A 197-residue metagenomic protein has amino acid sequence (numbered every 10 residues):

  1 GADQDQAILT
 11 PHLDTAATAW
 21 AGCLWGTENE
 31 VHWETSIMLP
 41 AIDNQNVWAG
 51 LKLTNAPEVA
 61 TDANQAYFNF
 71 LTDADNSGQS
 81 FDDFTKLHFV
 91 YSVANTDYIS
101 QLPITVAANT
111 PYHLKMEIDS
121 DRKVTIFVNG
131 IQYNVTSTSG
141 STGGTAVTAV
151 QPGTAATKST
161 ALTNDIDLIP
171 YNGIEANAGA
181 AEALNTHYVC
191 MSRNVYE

Functional and structural regions predicted by a protein language model:
G1-L87: Secretory/extracellular carbohydrate-interaction modules and structurally similar beta-sandwich "look-alikes"
G26-E28, T105-N109, D119, T163 (+1 more regions): Surface-exposed coil/turn segments at beta-strand junctions on protein surfaces, enriched
W33-T35, N109-D119, V124-V128: Short tryptophan-centered beta-strand motifs in secreted/extracellular beta-sheet-rich domains of glycan-recognition
W33-T35, V47-A49, L114, P170 (+1 more regions): Hydrophobic residues positioned within well-ordered beta-strands of beta-sheet architectures
A49-K52, A66-L71, H88-S92, E117 (+3 more regions): Beta-strand-rich, repetitive solenoid scaffolds
V90-H113: Short, aromatic/His-centered strand-loop micro-motif at the edge of beta-sheets
N95-Q101, T125, I131-S137: Surface-exposed loop/edge segments in extracytoplasmic proteins
V150-E197: Ligand-recognition surfaces built from glycine- and aromatic
